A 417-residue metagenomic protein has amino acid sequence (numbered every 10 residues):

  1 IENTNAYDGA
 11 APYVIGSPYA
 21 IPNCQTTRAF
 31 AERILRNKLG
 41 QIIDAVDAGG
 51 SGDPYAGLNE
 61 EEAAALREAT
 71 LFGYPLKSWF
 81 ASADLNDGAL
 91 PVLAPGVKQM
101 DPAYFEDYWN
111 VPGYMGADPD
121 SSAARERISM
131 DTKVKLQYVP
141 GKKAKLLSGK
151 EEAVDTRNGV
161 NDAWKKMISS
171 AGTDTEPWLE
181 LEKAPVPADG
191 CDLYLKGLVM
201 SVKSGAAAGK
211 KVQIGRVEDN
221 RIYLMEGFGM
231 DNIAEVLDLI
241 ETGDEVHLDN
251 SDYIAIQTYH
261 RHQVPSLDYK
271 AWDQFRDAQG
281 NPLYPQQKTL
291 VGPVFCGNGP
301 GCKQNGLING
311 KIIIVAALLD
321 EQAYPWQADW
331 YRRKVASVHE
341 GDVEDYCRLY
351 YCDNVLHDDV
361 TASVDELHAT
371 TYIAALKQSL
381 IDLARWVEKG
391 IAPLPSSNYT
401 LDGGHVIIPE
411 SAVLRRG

Functional and structural regions predicted by a protein language model:
E2-G417: C-terminal His-loop and adjacent cap/lid subdomain of alpha/beta-hydrolase
